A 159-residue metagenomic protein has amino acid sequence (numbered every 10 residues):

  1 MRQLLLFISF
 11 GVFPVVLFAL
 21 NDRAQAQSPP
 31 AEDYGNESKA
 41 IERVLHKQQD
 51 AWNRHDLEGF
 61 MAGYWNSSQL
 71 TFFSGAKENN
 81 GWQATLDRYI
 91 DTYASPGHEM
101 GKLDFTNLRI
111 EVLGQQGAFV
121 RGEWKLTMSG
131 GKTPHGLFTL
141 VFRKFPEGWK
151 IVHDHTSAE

Functional and structural regions predicted by a protein language model:
M1-L4: Positively charged n-region of N-terminal signal peptides that target proteins for export
F7-A19: Bacterial N-terminal signal peptides
L20-G63: Short, low-complexity N-terminal intrinsically disordered segments enriched in polar/charged residues
R23, H135-E159: Short beta-strand edge/turn micro-motifs at domain boundaries
G35, K39, L57-Q116: A solvent-exposed, acidic/Ser-Thr-rich amphipathic alpha-helical stretch
W65, A76, R109, G122-W124 (+2 more regions): A mature extracytoplasmic/lumenal domain signature
G114-P146: Exposed beta-sheet edge and beta->alpha loop/turn motif
